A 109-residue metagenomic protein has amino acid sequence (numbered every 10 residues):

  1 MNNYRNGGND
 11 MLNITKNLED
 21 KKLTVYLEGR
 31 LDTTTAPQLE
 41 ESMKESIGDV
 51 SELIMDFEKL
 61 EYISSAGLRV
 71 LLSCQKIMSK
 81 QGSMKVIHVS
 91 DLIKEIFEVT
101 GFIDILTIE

Functional and structural regions predicted by a protein language model:
Y4, D10-L39: STAS-typified acidic loop motif
R5-N6, I96: Intrinsically disordered, low-complexity repeat segments enriched in small/polar residues
N6-G7, D104: Intrinsically disordered and other compositionally biased segments
T33-I105: Amphipathic alpha-helical interaction surfaces in cytosolic regulatory modules
T107-E109: Short acidic-hydrophobic, aromatic-tinged amphipathic segments that line or gate anion-handling sites
